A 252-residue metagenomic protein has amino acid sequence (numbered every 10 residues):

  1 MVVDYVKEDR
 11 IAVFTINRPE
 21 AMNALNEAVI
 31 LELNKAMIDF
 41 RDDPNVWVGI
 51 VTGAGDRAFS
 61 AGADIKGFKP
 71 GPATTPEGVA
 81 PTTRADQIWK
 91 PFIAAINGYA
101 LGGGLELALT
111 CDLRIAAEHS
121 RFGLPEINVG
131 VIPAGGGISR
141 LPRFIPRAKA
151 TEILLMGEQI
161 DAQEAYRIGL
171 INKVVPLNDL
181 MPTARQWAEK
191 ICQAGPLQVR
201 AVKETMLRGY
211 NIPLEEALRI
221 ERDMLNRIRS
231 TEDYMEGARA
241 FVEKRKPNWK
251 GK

Functional and structural regions predicted by a protein language model:
M1-A12, P44, D56, G67 (+2 more regions): C-terminal alpha-helix plus adjacent terminal tail
M1-D56: Conserved CoA-thioester-binding segment of acyl-CoA-metabolizing enzymes
F14, R18, E32-L33, V51 (+6 more regions): Terminal peptide-recognition signature
M22-L25, K69, K250-G251: A generic structural signal for short coil/turn motifs at secondary-structure boundaries
V29-E32, L180, E221: Hydrophobic alpha-helical membrane-association signature
L31, I38, N45, G53-I88 (+3 more regions): Glycine- (often His-adjacent) and acidic-residue-rich active-site loop that binds/positions the CoA thioester
D86-V199, R227, T231-R239, E243-R245: Crotonase-fold acyl-CoA enzyme core
